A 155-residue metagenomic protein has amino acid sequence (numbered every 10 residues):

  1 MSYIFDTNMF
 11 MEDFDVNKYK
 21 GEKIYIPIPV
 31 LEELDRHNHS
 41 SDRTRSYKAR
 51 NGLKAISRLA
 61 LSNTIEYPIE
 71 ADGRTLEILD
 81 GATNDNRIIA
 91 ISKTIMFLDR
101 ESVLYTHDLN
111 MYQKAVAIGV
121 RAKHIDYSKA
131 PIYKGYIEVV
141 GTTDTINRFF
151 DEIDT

Functional and structural regions predicted by a protein language model:
M1-V103, H107-T155: Active-site-proximal, substrate-binding regions of enzyme catalytic domains and RNA-binding/basic surfaces
